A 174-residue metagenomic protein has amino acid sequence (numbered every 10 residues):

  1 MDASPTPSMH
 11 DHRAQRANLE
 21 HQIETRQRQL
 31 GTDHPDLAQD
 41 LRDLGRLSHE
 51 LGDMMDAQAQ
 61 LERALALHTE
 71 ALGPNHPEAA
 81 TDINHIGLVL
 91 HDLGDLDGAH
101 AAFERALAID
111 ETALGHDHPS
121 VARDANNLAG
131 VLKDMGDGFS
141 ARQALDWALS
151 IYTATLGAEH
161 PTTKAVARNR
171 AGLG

Functional and structural regions predicted by a protein language model:
D2-L47: N-terminal segments that cap or nucleate solenoid repeat domains
P7-S8, P35-E50, P77-D92, P119-D134 (+1 more regions): Conserved alpha-helical positions within TPR/SEL1-like repeat arrays
R28-T32, E70-P74, A108, T112-H116 (+1 more regions): Short coil/turn linkers that connect adjacent helices within long alpha-helical scaffolds, especially alpha-solenoid
F139-A158: TPR/TPR-like (Sel1-like) alpha-helical repeat modules
